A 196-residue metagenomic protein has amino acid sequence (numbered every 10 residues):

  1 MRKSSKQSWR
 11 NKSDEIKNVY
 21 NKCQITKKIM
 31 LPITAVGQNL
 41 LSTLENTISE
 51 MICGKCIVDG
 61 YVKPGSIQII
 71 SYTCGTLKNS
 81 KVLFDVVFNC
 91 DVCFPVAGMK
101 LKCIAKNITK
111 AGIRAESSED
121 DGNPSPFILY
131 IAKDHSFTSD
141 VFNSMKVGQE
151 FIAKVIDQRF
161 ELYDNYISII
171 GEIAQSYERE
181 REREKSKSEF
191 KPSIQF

Functional and structural regions predicted by a protein language model:
M1-F196: Single-stranded RNA-binding regions, centering on S1/OB-family and related RNA-binding modules
